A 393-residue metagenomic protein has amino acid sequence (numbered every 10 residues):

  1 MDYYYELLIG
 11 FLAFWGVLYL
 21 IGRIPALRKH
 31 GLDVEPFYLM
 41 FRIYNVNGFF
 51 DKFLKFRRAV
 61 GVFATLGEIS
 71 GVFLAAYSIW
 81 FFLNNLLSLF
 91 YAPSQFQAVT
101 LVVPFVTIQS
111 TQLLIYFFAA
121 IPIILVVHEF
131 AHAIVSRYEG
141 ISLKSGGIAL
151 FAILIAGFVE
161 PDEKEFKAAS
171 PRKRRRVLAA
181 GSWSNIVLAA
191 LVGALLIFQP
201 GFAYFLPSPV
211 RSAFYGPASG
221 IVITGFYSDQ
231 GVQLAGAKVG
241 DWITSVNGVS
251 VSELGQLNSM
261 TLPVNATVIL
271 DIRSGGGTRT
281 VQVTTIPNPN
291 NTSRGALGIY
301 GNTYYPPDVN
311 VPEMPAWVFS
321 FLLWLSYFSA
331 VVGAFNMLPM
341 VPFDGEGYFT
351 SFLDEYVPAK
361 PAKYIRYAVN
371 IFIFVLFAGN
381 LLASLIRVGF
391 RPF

Functional and structural regions predicted by a protein language model:
M1-F393: Hydrophobic transmembrane alpha-helices and their immediate loop junctions in multi-pass integral membrane proteins
